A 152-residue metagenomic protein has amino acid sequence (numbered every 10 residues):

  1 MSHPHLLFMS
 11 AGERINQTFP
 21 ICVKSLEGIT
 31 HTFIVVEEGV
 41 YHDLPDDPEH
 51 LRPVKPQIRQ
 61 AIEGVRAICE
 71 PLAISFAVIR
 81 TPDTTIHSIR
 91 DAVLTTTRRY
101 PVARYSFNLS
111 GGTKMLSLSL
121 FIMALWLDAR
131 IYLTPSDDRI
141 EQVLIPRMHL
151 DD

Functional and structural regions predicted by a protein language model:
M1-Y105, M115-D152: Long, low-complexity, Lys/Arg-enriched
G112: Conserved TIR/SEFIR loop-to-helix hotspot centered on a Trp-containing motif with a nearby acidic residue
